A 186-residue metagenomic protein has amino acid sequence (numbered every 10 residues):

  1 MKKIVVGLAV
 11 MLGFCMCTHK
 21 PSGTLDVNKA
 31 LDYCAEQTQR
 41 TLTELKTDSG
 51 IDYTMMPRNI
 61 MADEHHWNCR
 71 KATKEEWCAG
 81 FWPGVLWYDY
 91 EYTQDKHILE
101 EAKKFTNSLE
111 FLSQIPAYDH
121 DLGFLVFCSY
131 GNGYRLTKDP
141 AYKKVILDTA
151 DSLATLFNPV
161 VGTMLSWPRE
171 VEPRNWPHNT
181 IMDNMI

Functional and structural regions predicted by a protein language model:
M1-L25: Bacterial Sec-dependent N-terminal signal peptides
K20-I186: Glycan-recognition and catalytic cores of secretory/periplasmic carbohydrate-active enzymes
